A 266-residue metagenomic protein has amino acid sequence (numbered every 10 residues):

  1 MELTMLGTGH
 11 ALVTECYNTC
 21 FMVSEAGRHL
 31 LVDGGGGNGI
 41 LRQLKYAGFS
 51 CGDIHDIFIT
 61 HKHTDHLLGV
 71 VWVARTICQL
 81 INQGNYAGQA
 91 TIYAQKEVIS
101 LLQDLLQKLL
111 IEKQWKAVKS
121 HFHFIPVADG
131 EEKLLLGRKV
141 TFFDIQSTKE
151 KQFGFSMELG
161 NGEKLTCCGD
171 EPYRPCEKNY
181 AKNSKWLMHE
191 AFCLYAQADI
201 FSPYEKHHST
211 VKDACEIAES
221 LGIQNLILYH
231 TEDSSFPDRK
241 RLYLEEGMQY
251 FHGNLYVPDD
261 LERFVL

Functional and structural regions predicted by a protein language model:
M1-A47, K151-D170: Conserved beta-strand hairpin/beta-sheet module of binuclear metal-dependent hydrolase folds, prominently
L3, D33, L44, H61 (+8 more regions): Divalent metal-coordination and catalytic microenvironments
A11, T64, I92, V98-I99 (+1 more regions): Short histidine/acidic/glycine/proline-rich micro-motifs that form metal- and phosphate-coordinating active-site loops
V13-E15, P126-A196: Active-site-proximal loop/helix segment associated with metal-binding centers of metalloenzymes
L31-G35, I54-H61, D65, Q95 (+4 more regions): Active-site neighborhood of phospho(di)ester-bond hydrolases with catalytic His/Asp-centered motifs
N38-A90: Active-site metal-binding motif and surrounding structural segment of the metallo-beta-lactamase
Y86-T91, Q95-K151, G160, Y256 (+1 more regions): Metallo-beta-lactamase
P172-L261: Cap/insert and terminal regions of metallo-dependent hydrolase folds
